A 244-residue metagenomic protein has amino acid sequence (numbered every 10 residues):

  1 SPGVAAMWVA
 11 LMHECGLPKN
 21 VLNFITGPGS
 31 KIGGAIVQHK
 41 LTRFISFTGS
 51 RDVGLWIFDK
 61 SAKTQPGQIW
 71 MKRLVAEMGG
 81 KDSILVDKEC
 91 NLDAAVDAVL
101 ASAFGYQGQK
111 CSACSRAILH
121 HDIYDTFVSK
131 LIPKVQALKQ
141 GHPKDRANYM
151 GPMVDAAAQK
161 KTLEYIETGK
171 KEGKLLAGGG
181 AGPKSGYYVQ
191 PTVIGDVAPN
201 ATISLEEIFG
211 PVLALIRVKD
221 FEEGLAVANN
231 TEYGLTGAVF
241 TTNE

Functional and structural regions predicted by a protein language model:
S1-N20, D93: Conserved small-residue-rich beta-alpha loop and adjacent elements that most often cradle the phosphate/pyrophosphate
P2-G3, S30-K31, R51-D52, D125: Short alpha-helical
G16, Q38-H39, F44, R51-P199 (+2 more regions): ALDH superfamily catalytic-core signature
N23-S46: A structured beta-alpha segment of the ubiquitous adenosine-cofactor-binding alpha/beta core
N148, G186-V189, E206-V212, T231-L235: Conserved glycine-rich beta-strand-loop-beta hairpin in the small C-terminal domain of fold type I
N200-L205: Cytochrome P450 core scaffold surrounding the K-helix E-X-X-R motif and the conserved "meander" helix-loop region
G237-F240: Short amphipathic N-terminal alpha-helix
T242-E244: Short, intrinsically disordered, charge-balanced linker/junction segments flanking boundaries in proteins
